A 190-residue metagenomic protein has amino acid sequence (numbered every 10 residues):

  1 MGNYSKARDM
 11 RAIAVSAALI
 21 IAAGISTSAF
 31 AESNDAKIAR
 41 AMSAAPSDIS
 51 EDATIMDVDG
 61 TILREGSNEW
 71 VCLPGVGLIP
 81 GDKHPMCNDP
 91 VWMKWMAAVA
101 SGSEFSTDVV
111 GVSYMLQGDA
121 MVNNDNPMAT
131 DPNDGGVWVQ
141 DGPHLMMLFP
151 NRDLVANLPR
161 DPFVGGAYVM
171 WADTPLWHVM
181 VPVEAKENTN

Functional and structural regions predicted by a protein language model:
M1-R11: N-terminal secretory signal peptides that target proteins for export/translocation
G2, A31-E32: N-terminal hydrophobic targeting segments
A7, L19-A22: Extended, charged low-complexity regulatory segments
R11-A18: Sec-dependent signal peptide recognition, specifically the positively charged N-region followed immediately by
A18-L19, A29: Cleavable N-terminal signal peptides
E32-N190: Primary mode marks residue(s) on the alpha4-beta5-alpha5 output face of response regulator receiver
